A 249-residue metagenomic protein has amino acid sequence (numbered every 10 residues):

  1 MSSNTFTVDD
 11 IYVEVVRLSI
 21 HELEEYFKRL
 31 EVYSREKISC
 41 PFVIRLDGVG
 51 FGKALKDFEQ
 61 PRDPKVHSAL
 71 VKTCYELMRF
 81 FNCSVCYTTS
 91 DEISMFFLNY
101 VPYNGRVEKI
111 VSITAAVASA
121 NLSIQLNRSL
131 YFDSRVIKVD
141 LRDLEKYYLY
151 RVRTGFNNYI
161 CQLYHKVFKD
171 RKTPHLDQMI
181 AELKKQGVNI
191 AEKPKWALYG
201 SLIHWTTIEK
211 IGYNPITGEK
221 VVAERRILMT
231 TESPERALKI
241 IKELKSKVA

Functional and structural regions predicted by a protein language model:
M1-A249: Regulatory and interdomain segments flanking nucleotide-handling catalytic cores in signaling/defense enzymes
